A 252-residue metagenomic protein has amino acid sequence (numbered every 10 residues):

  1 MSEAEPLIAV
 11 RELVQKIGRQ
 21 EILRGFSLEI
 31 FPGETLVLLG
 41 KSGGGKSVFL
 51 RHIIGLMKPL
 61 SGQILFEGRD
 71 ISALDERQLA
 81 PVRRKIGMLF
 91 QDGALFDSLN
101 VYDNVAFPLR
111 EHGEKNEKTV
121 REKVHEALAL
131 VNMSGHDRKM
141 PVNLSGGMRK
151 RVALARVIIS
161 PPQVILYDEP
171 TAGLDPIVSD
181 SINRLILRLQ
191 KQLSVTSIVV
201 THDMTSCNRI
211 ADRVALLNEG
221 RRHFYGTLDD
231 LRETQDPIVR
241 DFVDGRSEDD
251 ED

Functional and structural regions predicted by a protein language model:
I54: Helix-to-loop junction immediately C-terminal to a conserved catalytic motif
R69-D70, E117-G135: Conserved ABC ATPase "signature" region
L99-F107: Short coil-to-helix segment of the ABC ATPase nucleotide-binding domain corresponding to the Q-loop/switch region
M140-L144, M148: Conserved ABC ATPase signature
I159-Q163: A short, proline-enriched helix->beta-strand linker immediately N-terminal to the Walker B motif in ABC-type P-loop
I165-D168: Catalytic Walker B motif of ABC-type/P-loop ATPase nucleotide-binding domains
